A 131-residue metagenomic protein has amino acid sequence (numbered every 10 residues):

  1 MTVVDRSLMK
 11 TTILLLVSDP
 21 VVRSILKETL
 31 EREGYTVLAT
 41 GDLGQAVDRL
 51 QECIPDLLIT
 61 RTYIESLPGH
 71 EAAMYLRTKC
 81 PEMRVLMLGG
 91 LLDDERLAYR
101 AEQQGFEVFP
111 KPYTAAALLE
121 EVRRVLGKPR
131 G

Functional and structural regions predicted by a protein language model:
M1-P20, S24-K27, E33, G44 (+3 more regions): Non-catalytic signal-transmission and effector/linker regions of two-component phosphorelay proteins
E28-E33, R49, R100: Alpha-helical interaction/dimerization surfaces of two-component signaling modules
G34-Y35, P81, F106: Short phosphate-binding/catalytic loops that engage adenosine nucleotides
A39-L57, R61: Acidic, metal-coordinating helix/loop segments flanking the phosphotransfer/catalytic sites of two-component signaling
D42, P68-E71: Acidic catalytic/metal-coordinating carboxylates
I64-E65: The feature encodes the CheY-like receiver
E71, R84, G89-F109, A116 (+1 more regions): Alpha4 helix (beta4-alpha4-beta5 surface) of REC/receiver domains from two-component response regulators
